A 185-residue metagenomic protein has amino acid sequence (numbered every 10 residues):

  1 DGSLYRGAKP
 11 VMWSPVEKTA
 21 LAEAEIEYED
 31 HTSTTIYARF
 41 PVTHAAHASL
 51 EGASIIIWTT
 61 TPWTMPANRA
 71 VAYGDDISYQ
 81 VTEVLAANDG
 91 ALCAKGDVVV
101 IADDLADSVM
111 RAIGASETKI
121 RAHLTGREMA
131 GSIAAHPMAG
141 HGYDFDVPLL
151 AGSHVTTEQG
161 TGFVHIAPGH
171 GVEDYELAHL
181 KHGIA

Functional and structural regions predicted by a protein language model:
D1-A185: NTP-handling and nucleic-acid-processing catalytic cores
